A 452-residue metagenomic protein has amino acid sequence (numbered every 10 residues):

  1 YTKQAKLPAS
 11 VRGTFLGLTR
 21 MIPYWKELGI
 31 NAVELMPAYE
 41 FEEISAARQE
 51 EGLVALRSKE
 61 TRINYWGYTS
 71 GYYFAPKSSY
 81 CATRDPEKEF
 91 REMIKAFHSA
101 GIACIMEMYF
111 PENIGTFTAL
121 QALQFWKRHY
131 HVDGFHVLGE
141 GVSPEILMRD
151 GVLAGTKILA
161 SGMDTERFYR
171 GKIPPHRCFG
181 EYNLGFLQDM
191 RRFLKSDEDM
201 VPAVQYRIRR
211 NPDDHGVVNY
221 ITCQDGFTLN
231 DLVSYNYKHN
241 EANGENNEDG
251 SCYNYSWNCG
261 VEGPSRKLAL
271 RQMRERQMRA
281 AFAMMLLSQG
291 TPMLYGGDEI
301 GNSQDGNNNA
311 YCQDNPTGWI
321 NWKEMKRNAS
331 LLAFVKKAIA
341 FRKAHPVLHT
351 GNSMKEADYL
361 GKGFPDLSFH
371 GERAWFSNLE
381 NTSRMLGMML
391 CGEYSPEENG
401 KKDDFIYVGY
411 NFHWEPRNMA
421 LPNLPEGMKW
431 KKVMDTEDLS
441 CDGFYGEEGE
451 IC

Functional and structural regions predicted by a protein language model:
Y1-Y80, L138, M190, V204 (+2 more regions): N-terminal structural segment of carbohydrate-active enzymes
Q4-T14, S45-S99, F110-H129, A242-G263 (+1 more regions): Aromatic- and acidic-residue-enriched carbohydrate-binding clefts of CAZyme catalytic domains
L16-R20, D85-E92, T118-Q121, V142-S143 (+6 more regions): Generic recognition of stable, solvent-exposed alpha-helical segments in well-folded globular domains
I22-E27, I94, L123-K127, M148 (+4 more regions): Non-transmembrane alpha-helical segments in soluble domains of secreted/periplasmic/extracellular proteins
W25-K26, R271-E275, M284-L294, D298-C452: Carbohydrate-interacting/catalytic domains
L35-E43, M108-I114, L138-S143, S161-E166 (+3 more regions): Short, solvent-exposed turn/loop segments enriched in Gly/Ser/Thr/Pro and often Arg
K88-E89, A96-F168: Active-site neighborhood of glycoside hydrolase catalytic domains
H131, P144-G296, I300-G301, N309-Q313 (+5 more regions): Conserved alpha/beta catalytic core and glycan-binding cleft of carbohydrate-active enzymes
